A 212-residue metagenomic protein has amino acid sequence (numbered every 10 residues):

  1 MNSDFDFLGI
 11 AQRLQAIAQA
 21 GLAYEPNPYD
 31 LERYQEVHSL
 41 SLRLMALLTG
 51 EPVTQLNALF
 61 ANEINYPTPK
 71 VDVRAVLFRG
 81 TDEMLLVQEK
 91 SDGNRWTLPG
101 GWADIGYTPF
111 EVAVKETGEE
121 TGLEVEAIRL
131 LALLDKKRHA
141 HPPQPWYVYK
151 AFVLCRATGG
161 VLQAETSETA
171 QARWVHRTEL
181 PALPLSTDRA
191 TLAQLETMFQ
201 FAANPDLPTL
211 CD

Functional and structural regions predicted by a protein language model:
M1-Y34, L40, S167-D212: Nudix hydrolase/Nudix homology domain
P26, P99-G100, I105, L131: Short glycine-rich loop/turn motifs that provide flexible caps or phosphate-binding loops at active sites
L31, Q35-R74: Acidic, metal-coordinating catalytic segment for phosphate/diphosphate chemistry, firing primarily on the Nudix
N57-T97, V125, R129: N-terminal strand-loop-strand
R95-P99, V175-H176: A short, polar/proline- and glycine-enriched secondary-structure boundary/capping micro-motif
A103-E126, L134-T191, L210-D212: Unchanged
